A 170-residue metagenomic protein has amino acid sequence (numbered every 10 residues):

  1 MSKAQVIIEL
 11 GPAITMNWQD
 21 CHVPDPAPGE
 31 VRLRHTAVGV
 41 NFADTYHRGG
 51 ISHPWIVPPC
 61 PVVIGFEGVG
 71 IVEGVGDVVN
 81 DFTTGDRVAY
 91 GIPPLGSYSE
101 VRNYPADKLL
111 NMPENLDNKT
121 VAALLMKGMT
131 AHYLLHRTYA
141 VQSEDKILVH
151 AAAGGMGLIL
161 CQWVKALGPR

Functional and structural regions predicted by a protein language model:
I7, P26, V38, V75 (+2 more regions): Residue-level recognition of beta-strand microenvironments
P12, C21-V69: N-terminal glycine-rich beta->alpha transition that marks the start or flank of a dinucleotide-binding site
A27, T83-T84, Q142: Residue-level recognition of short, solvent-exposed, well-ordered loop/turn junctions that link secondary-structure
V57, R87-A151: NAD(P)H dinucleotide-binding glycine-rich loop of Rossmann-like/cofactor-binding domains, especially the beta1-alpha1
V69-P94: A glycine-/small-residue-rich N-terminal strand-loop-strand element that serves as the cofactor-binding glycine loop
A153, C161: N-terminal Rossmann NAD(P)H-binding glycine-rich loop of SDR-like oxidoreductase domains
M156: Hydrophobic/small residue at the entry helix of a nucleotide-binding pocket
A166-R170: Conserved S-adenosyl-L-methionine
